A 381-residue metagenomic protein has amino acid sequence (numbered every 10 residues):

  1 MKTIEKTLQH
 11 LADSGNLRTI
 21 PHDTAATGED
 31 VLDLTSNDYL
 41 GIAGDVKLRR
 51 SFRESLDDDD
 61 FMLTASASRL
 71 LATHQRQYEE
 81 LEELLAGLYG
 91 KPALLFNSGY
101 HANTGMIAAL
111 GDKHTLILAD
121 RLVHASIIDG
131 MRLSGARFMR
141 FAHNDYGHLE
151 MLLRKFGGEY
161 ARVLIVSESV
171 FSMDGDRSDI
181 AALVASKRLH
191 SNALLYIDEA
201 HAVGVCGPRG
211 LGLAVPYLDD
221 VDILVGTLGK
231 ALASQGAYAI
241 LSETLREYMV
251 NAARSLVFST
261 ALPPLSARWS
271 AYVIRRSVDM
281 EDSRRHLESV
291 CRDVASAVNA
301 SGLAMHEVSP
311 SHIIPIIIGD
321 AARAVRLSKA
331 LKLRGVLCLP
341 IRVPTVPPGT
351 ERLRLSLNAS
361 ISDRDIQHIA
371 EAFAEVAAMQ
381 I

Functional and structural regions predicted by a protein language model:
K2-L63, A193: N-terminal "arm"/small-domain region of PLP-dependent enzymes with the aminotransferase-like
D38, M139, H143-I197: Active-site phosphate-binding strand-loop segment of PLP-dependent enzymes
I42, R285-R292, N299-R334, L357-A359: Conserved PLP-binding catalytic core of the aspartate aminotransferase-like
I42-V46, R50-E54, E83, G87 (+2 more regions): PLP-dependent enzyme catalytic core of the Aspartate aminotransferase-like
E54-G99, C291: Conserved N-terminal alpha-helix of the aminotransferase class I/II PLP-enzyme fold
M106-A125, Y146: Conserved PLP-anchoring active-site segment centered on the Schiff-base-forming lysine
V215-Y248: Active-site PLP attachment segment
A261-M280, H286: Structural motif of enzymes handling amino- and sulfur-group chemistry
